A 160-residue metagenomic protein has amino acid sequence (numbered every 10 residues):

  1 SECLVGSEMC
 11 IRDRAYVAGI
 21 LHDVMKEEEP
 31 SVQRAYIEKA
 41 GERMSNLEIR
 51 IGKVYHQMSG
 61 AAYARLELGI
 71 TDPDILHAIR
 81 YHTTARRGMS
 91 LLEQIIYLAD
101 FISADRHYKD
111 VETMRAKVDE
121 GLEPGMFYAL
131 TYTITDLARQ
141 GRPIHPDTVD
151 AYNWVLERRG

Functional and structural regions predicted by a protein language model:
S1-G6: Single conserved hydrophobic/aromatic residue that forms the stacking wall/gate of nucleotide- or nucleobase-binding
S7-E8, R12-L130: Divalent metal-dependent catalytic cores for phosphoryl transfer on phosphate-bearing substrates
T135-G160: Charged phosphate-binding loop/patch that engages nucleotide di/tri-phosphates or the phosphate backbone of nucleic
